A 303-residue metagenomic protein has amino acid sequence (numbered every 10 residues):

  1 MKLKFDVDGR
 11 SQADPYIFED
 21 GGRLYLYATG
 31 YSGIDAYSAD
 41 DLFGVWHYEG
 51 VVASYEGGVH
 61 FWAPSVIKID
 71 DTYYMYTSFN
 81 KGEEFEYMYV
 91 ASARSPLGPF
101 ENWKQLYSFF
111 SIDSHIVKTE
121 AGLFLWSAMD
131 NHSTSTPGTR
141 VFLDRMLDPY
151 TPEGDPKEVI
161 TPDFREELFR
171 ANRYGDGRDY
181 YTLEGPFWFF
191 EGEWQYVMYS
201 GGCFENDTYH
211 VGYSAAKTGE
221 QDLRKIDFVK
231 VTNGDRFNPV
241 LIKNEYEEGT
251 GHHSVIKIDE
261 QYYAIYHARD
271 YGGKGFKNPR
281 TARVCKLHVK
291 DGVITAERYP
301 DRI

Functional and structural regions predicted by a protein language model:
M1-I303: Carbohydrate-active catalytic/glycan-binding domains of CAZyme proteins, especially the secreted or lumenal ectodomains
